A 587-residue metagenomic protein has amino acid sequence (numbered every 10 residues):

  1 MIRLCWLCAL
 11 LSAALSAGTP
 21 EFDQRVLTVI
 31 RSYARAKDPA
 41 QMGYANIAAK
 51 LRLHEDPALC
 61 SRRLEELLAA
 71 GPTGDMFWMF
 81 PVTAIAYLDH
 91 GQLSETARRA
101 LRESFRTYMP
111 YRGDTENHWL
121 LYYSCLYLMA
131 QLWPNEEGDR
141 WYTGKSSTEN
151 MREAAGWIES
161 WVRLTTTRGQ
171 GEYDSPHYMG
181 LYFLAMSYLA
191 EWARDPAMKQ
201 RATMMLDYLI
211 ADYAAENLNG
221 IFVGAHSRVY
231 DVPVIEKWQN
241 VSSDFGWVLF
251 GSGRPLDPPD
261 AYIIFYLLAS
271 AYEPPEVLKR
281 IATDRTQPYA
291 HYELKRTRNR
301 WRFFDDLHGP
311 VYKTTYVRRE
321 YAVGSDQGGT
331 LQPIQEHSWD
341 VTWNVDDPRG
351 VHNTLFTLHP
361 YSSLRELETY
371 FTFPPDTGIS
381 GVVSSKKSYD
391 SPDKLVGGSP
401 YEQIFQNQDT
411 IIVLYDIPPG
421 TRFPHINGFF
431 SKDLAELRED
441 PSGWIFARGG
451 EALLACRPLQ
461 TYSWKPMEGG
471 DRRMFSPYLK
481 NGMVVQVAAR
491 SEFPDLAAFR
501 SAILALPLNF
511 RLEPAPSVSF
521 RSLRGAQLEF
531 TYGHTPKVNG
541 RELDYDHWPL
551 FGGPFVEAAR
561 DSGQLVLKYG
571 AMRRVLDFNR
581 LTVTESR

Functional and structural regions predicted by a protein language model:
R3-A14: Bacterial N-terminal signal peptides
A17-L121, C125, W133-P134, T143 (+2 more regions): Ser/Thr/Asn(+Pro)-rich, low-complexity disordered segments
A45, F80, L120, S124 (+2 more regions): A structural signal for well-ordered alpha-helical segments within the folded catalytic domains of diverse enzymes
T115-E116, E172-M179: A glycine-rich, coil/turn loop motif that links secondary-structure elements
E136-W141, L189-R201: Inter-helical turn/loop segments and adjacent helix faces that build the functional surface of alpha-helical bundle
T167-R168: Alpha-helical, hydrophobic structural elements that either
G180-S187, L209-I210, R319-G328: P-loop NTPase catalytic cores that bind/hydrolyze ATP
S187, P196, Q200-Y266: Extended amphipathic alpha-helical segments with heptad-repeat/coiled-coil character used for oligomerization, fusion
